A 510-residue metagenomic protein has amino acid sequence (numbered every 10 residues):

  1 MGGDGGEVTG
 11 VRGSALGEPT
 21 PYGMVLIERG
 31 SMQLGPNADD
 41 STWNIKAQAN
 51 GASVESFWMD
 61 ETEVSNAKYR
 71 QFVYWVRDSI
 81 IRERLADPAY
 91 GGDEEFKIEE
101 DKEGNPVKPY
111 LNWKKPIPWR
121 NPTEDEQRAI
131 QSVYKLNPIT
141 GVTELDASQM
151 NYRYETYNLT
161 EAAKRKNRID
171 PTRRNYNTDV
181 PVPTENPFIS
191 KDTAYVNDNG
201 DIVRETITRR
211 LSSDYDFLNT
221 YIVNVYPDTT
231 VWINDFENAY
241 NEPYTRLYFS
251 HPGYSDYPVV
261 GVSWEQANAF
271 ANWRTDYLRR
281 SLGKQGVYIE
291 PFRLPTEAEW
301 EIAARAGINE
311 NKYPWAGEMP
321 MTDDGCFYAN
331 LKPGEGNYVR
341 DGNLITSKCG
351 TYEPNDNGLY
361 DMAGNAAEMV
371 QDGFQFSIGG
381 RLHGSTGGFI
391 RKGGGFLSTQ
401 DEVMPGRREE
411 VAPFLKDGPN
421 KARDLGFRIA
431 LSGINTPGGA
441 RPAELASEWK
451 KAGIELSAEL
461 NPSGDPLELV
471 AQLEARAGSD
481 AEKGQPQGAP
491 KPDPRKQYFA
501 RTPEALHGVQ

Functional and structural regions predicted by a protein language model:
M1-T9, A15, T20-Y22, F270 (+1 more regions): Bacterial Sec-dependent N-terminal signal peptides
R12-S14, E409-D417: Short, P/G- and charge-enriched loop/turn segments at secondary-structure junctions
A15-N50: Post-signal-peptide N-terminal segment of Sec-exported extracytoplasmic proteins
L26-I27, Q33, A38, E124 (+10 more regions): Functional-site microenvironments in short loops/helix caps that host divalent-cation chemistry
F57, V64, F72-R82, R274-S281 (+1 more regions): Short capping motifs at secondary-structure boundaries
I81-N121: Acidic helix-start/capping segments at beta-turn-to-alpha-helix junctions
R423-P437: Short, structured beta-strand segments at or near domain termini in extracellular proteins/domains
L445-D480, K491-R501: Short, cationic low-complexity segments
